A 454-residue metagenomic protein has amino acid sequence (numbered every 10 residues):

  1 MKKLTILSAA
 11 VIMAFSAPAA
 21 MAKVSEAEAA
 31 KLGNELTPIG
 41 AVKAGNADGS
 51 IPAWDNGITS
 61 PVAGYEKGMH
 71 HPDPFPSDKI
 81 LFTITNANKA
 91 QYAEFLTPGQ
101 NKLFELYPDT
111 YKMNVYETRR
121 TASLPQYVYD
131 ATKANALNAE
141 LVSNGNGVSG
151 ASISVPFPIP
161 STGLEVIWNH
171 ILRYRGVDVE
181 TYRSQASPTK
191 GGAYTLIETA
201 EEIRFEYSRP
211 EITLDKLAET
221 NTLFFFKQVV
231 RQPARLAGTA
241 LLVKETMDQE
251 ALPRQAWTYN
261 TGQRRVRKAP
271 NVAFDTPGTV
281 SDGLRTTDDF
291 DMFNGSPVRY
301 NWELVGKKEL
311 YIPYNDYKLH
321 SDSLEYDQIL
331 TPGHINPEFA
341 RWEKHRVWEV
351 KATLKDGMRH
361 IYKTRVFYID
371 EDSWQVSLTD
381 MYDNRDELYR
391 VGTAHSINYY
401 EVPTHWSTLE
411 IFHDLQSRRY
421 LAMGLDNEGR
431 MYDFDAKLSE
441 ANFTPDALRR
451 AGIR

Functional and structural regions predicted by a protein language model:
M1-A22: Gram-negative bacterial Sec-dependent N-terminal signal peptides
A10-M13, N56-A63, K190-T195, V280 (+2 more regions): Short amphipathic alpha-helical patches
A22-K23, V62-Y65, H71-P74, Y129-S143 (+3 more regions): Charged/polar interaction segments and conserved charged motifs
K23-V24, A29-N56, I84, T97 (+2 more regions): Gly/Pro-enriched, hydrophobic low-complexity segments that function as extracytoplasmic propeptides/linkers
E26-P253, N260: Solvent-exposed N-terminal domain segments of exported/luminal and surface proteins
Y182-K190, Y194-Q232, F290-F367, S377-T379: Extended beta-strand-rich segments in extracellular/periplasmic secretory proteins, especially within noncatalytic
E428-R454: Long, C-terminal catalytic modules of enzymes
